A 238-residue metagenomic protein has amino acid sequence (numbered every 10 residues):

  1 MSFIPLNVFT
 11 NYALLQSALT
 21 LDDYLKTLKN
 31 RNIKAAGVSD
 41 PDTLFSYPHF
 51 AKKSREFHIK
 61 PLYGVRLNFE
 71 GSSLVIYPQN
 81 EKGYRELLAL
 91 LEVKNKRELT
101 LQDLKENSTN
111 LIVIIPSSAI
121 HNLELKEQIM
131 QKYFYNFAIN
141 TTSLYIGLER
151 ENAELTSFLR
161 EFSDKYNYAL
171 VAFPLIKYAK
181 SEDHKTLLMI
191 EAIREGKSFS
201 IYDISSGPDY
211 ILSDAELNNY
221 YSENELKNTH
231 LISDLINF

Functional and structural regions predicted by a protein language model:
M1-N11, T20-A35, I59-Y145, S181-F238: Conserved active-site carboxylates
I4, G37, L170-A172: Residue-level marker for buried hydrophobic side chains located in beta-strands that build the well-ordered beta-sheet
L21, D42-K53, N152-L159: Active-site-adjacent beta->alpha loops and helix N-cap segments on the catalytic face of soluble alpha/beta enzymes
V38, I115, I146-E149, F173: Conserved beta-strand positions
D42, N68, K177: Catalytic metal-binding/acid-base residues of hydrolase active sites
H49-F57, F162-Y166, I232: Alpha-helical structural signal in soluble globular domains
E151-V171: Conserved mixed alpha/beta core segments that line enzyme active sites in large multi-domain catalysts
A169-E182: Short acidic/histidine-rich active-site segments
